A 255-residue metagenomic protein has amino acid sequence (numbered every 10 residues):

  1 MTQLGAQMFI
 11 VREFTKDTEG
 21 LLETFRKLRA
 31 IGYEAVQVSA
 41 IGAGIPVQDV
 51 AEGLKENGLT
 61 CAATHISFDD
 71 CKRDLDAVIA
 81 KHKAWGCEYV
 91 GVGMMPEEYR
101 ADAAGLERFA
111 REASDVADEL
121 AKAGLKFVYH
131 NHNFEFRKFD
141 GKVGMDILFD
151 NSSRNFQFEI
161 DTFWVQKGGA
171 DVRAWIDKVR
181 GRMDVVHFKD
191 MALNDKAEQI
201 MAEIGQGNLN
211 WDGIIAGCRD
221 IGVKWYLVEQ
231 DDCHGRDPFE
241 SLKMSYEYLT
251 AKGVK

Functional and structural regions predicted by a protein language model:
M1-Y89, Q157, E247-T250, V254-K255: N-terminal pre-domain/capping segments
A6-I10, V38-A40, A63-F68, V92-M94 (+4 more regions): A cross-domain feature marking catalytic cores of carbohydrate-active enzymes and several ubiquitous metabolic/repair
R12-T18, A35-Q48, I66-L75, E97-A101 (+5 more regions): Acidic-and-aromatic substrate-binding clefts and catalytic sites of carbohydrate-active enzymes
E19-E23, L75-D76, G105-S114, G141-D146 (+3 more regions): Charged helix-capping and loop-helix junction motifs
V36, L120-N208, I215: Acidic/histidine-rich catalytic cores of soluble enzymes
V50-I66, A113-L120, D146-S153, W211-D212: Alpha-helix-loop-beta-strand connector modules within alpha/beta enzyme cores
R73-E112: Glycine/small-residue-rich loop that forms an oxyanion/phosphate-binding "nest" at active or ligand-binding sites
G207-D232: H/E-rich (His + Asp/Glu) clusters that bind or coordinate divalent metals
